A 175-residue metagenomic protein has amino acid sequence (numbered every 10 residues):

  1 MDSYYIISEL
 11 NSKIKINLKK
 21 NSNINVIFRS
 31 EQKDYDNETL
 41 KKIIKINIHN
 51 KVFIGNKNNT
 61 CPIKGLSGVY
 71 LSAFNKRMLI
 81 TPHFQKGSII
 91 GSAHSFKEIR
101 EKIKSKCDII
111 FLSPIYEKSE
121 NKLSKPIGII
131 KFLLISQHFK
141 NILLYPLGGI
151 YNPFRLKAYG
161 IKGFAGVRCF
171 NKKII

Functional and structural regions predicted by a protein language model:
M1-K13, N171: Boundary/entry segment of secreted carbohydrate-active catalytic domains
M1-S3, L40-G55, T81-H94, H138-L147: Short beta-strand/loop segments at the ligand-binding rim of alpha/beta enzyme cores
I6-E9, I27-R29, F53-G55, S72 (+4 more regions): A cross-family glycoside hydrolase active-site/sugar-binding cleft signature
K13-K15, K19-F84: N-terminal active-site wall of soluble small-molecule enzyme domains
I16-N17, V52-L71, H94-K106, I135-F170: Catalytic cores of alpha/beta
K41, S124-L133: Charged helix-capping and loop-helix junction motifs
V69-T81, F111-P126, G149-I175: Glycine-rich phosphate-binding active-site loops on the catalytic face of alpha/beta enzymes
G87-E120, P126: Internal catalytic-core helix/loop-beta-alpha segment that presents or stabilizes conserved functional determinants
